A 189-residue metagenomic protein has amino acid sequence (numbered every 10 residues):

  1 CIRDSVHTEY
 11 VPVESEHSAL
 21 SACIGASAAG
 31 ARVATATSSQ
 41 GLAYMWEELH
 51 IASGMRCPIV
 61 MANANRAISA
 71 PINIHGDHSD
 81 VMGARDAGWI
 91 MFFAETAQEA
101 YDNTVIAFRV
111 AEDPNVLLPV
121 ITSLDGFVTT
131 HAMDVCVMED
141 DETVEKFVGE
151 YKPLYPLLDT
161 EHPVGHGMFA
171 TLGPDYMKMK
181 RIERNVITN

Functional and structural regions predicted by a protein language model:
C1-I2, E183: Generic low-polarity alpha-helical segments
R3-S79, W89-E112: Thiamine diphosphate
C57, L118-V120: Structural beta-strand/beta-sheet cores of well-ordered domains, especially the beta-sheet scaffolds that support
G83-R85: Short, flexible turn/loop "capping" segments at secondary-structure junctions
G88, L117: Residues forming the flavin
V120-N189: Conformationally flexible catalytic loops at phosphate/diphosphate-handling active centers
